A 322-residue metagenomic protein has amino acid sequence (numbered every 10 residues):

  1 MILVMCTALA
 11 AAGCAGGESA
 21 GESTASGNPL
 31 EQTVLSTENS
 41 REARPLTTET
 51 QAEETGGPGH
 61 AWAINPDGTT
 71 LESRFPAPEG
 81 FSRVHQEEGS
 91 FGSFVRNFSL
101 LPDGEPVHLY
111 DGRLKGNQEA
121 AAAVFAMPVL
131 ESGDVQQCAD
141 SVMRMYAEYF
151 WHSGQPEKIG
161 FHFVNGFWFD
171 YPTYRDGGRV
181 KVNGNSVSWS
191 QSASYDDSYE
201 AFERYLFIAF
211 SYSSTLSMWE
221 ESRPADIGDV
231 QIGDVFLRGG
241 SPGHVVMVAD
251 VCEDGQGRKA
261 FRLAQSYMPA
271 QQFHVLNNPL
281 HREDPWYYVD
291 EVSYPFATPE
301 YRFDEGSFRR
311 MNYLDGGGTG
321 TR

Functional and structural regions predicted by a protein language model:
A10-G13: C-terminal motif of bacterial Sec signal peptides marking the signal peptidase cleavage site
A15-E18: Bacterial signal peptide processing site
G27-V129, Q136: Cationic-aromatic interfacial patches
P128-R223: Extracellular-facing segments of soluble proteins and assemblies that are Gly/Ser/Thr-biased and enriched in aromatics
P224-Q231: Short, well-ordered loop/turn sites that connect or cap secondary structure elements
L237-V245: Short coil-to-beta-strand transition motifs
H244-E253: Short beta-strand-centered aromatic/proline hotspots
K259-R322: Low-complexity, Gly/Ser/Thr/Pro-rich intrinsically disordered linker/tail segments
